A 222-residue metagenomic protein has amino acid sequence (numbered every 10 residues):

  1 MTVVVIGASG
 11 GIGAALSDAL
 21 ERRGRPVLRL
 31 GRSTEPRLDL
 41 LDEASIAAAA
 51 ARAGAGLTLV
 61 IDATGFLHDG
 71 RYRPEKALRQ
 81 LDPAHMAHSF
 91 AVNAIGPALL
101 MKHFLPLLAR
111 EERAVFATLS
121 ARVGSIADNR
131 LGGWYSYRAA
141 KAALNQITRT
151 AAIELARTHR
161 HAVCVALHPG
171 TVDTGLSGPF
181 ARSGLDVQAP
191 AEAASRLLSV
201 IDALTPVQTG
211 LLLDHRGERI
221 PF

Functional and structural regions predicted by a protein language model:
I6-R22: N-terminal Rossmann NAD(P)H-binding glycine-rich loop of SDR-like oxidoreductase domains
D18, A98, A142-I153, A191-L198: Conserved active-site helix of classical SDR/Rossmann-fold NAD(P)-dependent CH-OH oxidoreductases
L30-I46: Rossmann-fold cofactor-recognition segment
F66-G70, P74-F90, R110-T158: Catalytic loop of short-chain dehydrogenase/reductase
L100-F104, L108, I147-T148: Hydrophobic positions on the long internal alpha-helix of Rossmann-like NAD(P)-dependent oxidoreductase domains
G124-I126, I147-S183: Flexible, glycine-rich beta-alpha linker
A162, A166, T174, P179-F222: C-terminal helical subdomain
